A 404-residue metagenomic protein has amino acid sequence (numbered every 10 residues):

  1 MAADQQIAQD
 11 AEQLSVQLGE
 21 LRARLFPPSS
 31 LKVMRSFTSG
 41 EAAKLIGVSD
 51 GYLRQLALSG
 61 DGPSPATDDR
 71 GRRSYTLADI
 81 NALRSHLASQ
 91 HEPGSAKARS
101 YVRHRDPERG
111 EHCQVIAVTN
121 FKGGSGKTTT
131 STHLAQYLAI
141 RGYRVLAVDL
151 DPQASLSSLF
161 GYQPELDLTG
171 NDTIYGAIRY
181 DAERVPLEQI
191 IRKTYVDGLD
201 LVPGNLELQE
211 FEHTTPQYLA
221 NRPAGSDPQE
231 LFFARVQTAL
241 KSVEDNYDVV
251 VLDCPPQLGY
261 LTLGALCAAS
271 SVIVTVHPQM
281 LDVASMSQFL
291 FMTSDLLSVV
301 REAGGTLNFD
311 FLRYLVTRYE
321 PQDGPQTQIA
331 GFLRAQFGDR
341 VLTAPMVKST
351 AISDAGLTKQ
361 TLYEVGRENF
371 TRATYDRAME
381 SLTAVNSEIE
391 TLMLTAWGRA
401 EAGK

Functional and structural regions predicted by a protein language model:
M1-E41, L45, D50-G51, Q55 (+1 more regions): P-loop NTP-binding core
G60-D61: Glycine-centered, phosphate/nucleic-acid-interacting loop/turn motifs that mediate DNA/RNA or nucleotide
